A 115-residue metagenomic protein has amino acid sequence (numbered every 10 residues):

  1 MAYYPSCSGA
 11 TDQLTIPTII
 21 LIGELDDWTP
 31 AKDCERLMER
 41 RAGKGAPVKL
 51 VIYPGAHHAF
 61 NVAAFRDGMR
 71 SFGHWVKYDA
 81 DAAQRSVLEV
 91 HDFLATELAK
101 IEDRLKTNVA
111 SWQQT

Functional and structural regions predicted by a protein language model:
M1-I16: Primarily recognizes the serine-hydrolase "nucleophile elbow" in alpha/beta-hydrolase and SGNH/GDSL folds
M1-Y4, L21, Y53-P54: Alpha/beta-hydrolase-fold catalytic nucleophile elbow
A10, T29-P30: Secondary-structure boundary/capping motif
L14, I20-I22, D26: Short beta-strand/loop motif that positions the catalytic acidic residue of the alpha/beta-hydrolase fold
I16, P30-R41, F65: Short alpha-helix in the alpha/beta-hydrolase fold that links the catalytic acid
L25-T29, H58-A59: Acidic catalytic loop of the alpha/beta-hydrolase fold
A42-A46: Short helix-capping segments at alpha-helix termini
P47-T115: C-terminal catalytic histidine-bearing segment of alpha/beta-hydrolase fold enzymes
